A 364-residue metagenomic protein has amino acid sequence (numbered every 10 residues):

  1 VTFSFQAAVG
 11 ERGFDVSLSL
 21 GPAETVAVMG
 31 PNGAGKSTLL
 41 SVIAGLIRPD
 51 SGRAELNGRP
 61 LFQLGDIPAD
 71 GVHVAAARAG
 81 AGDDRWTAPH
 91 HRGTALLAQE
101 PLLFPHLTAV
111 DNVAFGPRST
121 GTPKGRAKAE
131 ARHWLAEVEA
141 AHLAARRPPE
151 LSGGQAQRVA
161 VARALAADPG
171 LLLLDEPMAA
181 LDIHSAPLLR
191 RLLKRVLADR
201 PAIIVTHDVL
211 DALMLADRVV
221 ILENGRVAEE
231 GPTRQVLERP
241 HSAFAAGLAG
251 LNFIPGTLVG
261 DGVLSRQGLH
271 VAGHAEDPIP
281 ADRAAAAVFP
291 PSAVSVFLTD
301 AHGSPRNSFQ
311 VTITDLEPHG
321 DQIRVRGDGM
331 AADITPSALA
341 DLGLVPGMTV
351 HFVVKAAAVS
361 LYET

Functional and structural regions predicted by a protein language model:
F3-D15, S19-T25, M29-S37, V42 (+3 more regions): Non-catalytic connector elements of ABC transporters
L46, T94, Q99-H106, D208: Catalytic "switch" loops of ABC-type ATPases
I47-R48, R118: A position-specific signal in ABC ATPase nucleotide-binding domains
D50-F62, V227: ABC nucleotide-binding domain "signature motif"
P60-A95, S119, K124, K128 (+1 more regions): ABC ATPase NBD coupling module
L61, D84-R85, F104, P148-P149 (+2 more regions): Conserved ABC ATPase nucleotide-binding domain signature region
G93, T108-H241: ABC ATPase nucleotide-binding domains
P232-V259: ABC transporter nucleotide-binding domain
